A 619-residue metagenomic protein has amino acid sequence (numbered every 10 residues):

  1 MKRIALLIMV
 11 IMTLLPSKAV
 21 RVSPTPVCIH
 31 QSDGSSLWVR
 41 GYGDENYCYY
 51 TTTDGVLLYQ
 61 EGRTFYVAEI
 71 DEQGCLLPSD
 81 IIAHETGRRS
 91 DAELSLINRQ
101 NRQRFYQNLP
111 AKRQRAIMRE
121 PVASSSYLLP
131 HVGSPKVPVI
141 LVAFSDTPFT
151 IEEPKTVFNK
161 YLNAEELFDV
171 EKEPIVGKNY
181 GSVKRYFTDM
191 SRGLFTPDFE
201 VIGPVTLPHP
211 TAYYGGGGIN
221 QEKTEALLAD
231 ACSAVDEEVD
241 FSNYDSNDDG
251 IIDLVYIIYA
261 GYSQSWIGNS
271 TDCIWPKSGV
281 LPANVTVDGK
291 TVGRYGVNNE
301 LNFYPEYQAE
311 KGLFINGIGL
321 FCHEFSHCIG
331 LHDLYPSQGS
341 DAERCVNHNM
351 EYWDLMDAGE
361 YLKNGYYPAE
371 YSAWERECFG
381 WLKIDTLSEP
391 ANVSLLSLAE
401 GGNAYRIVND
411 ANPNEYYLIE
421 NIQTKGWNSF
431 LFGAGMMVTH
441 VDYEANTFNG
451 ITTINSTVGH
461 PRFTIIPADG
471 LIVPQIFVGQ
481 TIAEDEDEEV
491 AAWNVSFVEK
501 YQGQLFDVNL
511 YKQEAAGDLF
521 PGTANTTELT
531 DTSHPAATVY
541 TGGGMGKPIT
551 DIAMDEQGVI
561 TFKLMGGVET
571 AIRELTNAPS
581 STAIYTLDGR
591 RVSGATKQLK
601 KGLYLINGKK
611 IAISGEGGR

Functional and structural regions predicted by a protein language model:
I4-T13: Sec-dependent N-terminal signal peptides
L15-K18, E569-R619: C-terminal outer-membrane/trafficking sorting elements
K18-D253, Y259-G293, N298, E400-G567: Zymogen propeptides/activation segments of proteases
V20-V22, G312-L313, L398-E400, T576-N577 (+1 more regions): Short solvent-exposed loop/turn micro-motifs enriched in small/polar/acidic residues
C28, A68, L320-H323, T582-A583: A residue-level detector for well-ordered beta-strand positions
L254-G433, V441-N446: Extracellular hydrolytic enzyme modules, especially secreted metalloproteases of the metzincin/thermolysin-like class
